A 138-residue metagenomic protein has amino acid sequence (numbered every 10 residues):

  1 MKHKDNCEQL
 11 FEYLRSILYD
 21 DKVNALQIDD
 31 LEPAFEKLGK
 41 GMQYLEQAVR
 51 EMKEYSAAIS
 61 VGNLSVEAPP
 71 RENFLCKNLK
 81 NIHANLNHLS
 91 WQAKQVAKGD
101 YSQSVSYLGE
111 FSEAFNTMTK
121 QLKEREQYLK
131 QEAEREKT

Functional and structural regions predicted by a protein language model:
M1-T138: Polar/charged heptad-repeat coiled-coil helices used as signal-transmission/dimerization stalks
